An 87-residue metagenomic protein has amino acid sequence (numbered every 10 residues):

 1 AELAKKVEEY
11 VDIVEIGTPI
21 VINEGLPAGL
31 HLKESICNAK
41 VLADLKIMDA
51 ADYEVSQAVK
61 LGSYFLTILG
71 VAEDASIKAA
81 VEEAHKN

Functional and structural regions predicted by a protein language model:
A1-A43, I47-A50: Conserved N-terminal beta1-alpha1 strand-loop-helix module at the mouth
A50-N87: Conserved anion-binding
